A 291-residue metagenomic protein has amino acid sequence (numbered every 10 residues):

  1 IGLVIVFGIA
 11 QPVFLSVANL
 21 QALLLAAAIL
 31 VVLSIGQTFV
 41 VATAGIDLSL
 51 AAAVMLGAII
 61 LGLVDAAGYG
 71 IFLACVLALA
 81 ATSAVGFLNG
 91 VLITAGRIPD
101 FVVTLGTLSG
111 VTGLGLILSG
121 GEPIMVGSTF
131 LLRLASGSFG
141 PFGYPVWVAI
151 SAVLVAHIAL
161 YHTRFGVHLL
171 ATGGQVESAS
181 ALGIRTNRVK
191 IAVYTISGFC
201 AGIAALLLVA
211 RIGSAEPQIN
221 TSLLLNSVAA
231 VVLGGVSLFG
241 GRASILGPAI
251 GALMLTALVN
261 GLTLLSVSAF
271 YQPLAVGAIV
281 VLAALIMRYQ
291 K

Functional and structural regions predicted by a protein language model:
I1-L3, L154, G174, A181-R188 (+1 more regions): Cytosolic-side transmembrane-helix boundaries in multi-pass membrane proteins
G2-L15, T43, G115-P123, I158-R164: Structural signal for alpha-helical transmembrane segments and their membrane-water exit/capping regions in multi-pass
I5-A67, V91-I98, V231, G235-I245 (+2 more regions): Single transmembrane alpha-helix segments in multi-pass membrane proteins
L23, A52-L56, F72-A80, V102-V103 (+5 more regions): Hydrophobic alpha-helical transmembrane segments
G68-L108, I250-G251: Alpha-helical transmembrane segments within multi-pass membrane transporters and channels
G70-A78, A84-N89, G140-A215: Helix-loop-helix "hairpin" substructures at the membrane interface of multi-pass membrane proteins
G96, D100-T163, V189-A192, R211-N220: Transmembrane helix-bundle core of multi-pass membrane transporters and related energy-transducing complexes
A201, R211-G277: Transmembrane alpha-helical segments in multi-pass inner-membrane proteins
